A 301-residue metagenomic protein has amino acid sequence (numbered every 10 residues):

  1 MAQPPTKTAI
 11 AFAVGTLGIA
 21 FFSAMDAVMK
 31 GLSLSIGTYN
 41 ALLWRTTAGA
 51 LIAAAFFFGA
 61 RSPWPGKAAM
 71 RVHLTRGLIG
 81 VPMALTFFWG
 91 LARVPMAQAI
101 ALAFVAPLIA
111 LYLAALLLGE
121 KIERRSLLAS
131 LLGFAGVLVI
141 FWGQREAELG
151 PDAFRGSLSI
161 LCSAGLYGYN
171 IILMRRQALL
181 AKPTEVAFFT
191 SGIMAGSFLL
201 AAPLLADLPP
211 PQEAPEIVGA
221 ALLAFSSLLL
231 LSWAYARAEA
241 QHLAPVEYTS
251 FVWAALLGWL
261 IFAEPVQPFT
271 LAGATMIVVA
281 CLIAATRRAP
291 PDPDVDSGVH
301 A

Functional and structural regions predicted by a protein language model:
T8, F12-T16, A68-I79, I122-A135 (+3 more regions): Cytoplasmic-side transmembrane-helix entry/capping segments in multi-pass membrane proteins
A9-G18, F57, S62-T86, F154-S163 (+2 more regions): Loop-to-transmembrane-helix transition segments
A11, S35-P82, L166-N170, F188-L205 (+1 more regions): Transmembrane alpha-helices of multi-pass small-molecule transport proteins
I19-A24, A54, G77, V81-L85 (+9 more regions): Hydrophobic/small/kink-forming positions within alpha-helical transmembrane segments of polytopic membrane proteins
A53, A147-D207, V295-A301: Transmembrane alpha-helical segments that form core, pore/gating elements of small-molecule transporters/exporters
I100-V105, Q177-I193, L228-W259: Helix-helix packing/entry segments at the starts of transmembrane helices
P107-L131, V252-L271: C-terminal transmembrane-helix exit sites in multi-pass transporters
R125-Q144, F269-R288: Hydrophobic transmembrane alpha-helices of multi-pass small-molecule transport proteins
